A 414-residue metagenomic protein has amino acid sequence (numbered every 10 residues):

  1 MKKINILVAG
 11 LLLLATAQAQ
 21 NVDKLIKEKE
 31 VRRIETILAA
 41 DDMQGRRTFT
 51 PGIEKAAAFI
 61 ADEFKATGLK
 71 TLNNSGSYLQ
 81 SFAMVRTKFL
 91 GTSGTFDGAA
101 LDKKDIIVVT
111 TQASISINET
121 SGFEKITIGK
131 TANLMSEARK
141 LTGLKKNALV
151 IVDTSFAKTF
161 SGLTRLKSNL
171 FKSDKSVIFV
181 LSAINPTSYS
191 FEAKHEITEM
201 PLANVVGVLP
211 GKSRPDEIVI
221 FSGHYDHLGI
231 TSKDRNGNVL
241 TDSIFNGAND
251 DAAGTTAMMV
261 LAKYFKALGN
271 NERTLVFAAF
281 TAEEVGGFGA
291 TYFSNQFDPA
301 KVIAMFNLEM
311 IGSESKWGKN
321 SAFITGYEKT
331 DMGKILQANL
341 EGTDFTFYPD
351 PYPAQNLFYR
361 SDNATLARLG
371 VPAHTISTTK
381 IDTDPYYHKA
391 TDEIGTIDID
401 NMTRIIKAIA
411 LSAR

Functional and structural regions predicted by a protein language model:
M1-L25: Bacterial Sec-dependent N-terminal signal peptides
A17-A56, I60-T71, G94, L209-G211 (+2 more regions): N-terminal hydrophobic or amphipathic helices/low-complexity stretches enriched in small/hydrophobic/Pro/Gly
N21-L25, D41-P51, A66, Y78-S81 (+7 more regions): Second-shell loop/turn segments in exported
Q44-L144: Noncatalytic luminal/extracellular "stalk/propeptide" segments of secretory-pathway proteins
K103-A138, T142-L149, D216, I220-Y264: Active-site metal-coordination/substrate-binding segment of hydrolases, especially metallo-dependent peptidases
K158-G247, V260-K263, A267-E272: Soluble metallo-hydrolase cores and metallopeptidase-like ectodomains found primarily in the secretory/periplasmic
R214, F280-D384: Metal-dependent peptidase/peptidase-like ectodomains
T383-R414: His/Asp/Glu-rich mid-to-C-terminal helical/loop segments that flank catalytic regions of hydrolases
